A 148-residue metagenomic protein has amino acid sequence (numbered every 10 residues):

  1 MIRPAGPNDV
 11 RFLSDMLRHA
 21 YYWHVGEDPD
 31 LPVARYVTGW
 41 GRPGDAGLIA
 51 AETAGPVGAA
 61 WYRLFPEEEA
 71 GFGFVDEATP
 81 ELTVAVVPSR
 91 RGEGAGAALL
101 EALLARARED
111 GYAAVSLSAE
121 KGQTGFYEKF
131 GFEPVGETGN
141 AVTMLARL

Functional and structural regions predicted by a protein language model:
M1-L13: A short beta-loop-alpha structural element at the N-terminal edge of CoA-dependent acyl/N-acetyltransferase catalytic
A5, V84-V86: Hydrophobic adenine-recognition pocket in adenosine-nucleotide-binding enzymes
H24-T53: Active-site rim helix/loop that mediates acceptor-substrate recognition in acyltransferases
A51-V84, R91: Conserved acyl-donor/pantetheine-binding loop and adjacent beta-alpha core of acyl/acetyltransferases and related
G92-A105, E109, E128-K129: Conserved acetyl-CoA-binding loop-helix of GNAT-fold acetyltransferases
G96-L100, K121-F126, G139-L145: Short glycine/proline-centered loop/turn elements that form peptide/ligand docking sites
A107-A119: Conserved GNAT acetyl-CoA-binding A-motif
E128-T138: Conserved acetyl-CoA-binding loop of GNAT-fold acetyltransferases
